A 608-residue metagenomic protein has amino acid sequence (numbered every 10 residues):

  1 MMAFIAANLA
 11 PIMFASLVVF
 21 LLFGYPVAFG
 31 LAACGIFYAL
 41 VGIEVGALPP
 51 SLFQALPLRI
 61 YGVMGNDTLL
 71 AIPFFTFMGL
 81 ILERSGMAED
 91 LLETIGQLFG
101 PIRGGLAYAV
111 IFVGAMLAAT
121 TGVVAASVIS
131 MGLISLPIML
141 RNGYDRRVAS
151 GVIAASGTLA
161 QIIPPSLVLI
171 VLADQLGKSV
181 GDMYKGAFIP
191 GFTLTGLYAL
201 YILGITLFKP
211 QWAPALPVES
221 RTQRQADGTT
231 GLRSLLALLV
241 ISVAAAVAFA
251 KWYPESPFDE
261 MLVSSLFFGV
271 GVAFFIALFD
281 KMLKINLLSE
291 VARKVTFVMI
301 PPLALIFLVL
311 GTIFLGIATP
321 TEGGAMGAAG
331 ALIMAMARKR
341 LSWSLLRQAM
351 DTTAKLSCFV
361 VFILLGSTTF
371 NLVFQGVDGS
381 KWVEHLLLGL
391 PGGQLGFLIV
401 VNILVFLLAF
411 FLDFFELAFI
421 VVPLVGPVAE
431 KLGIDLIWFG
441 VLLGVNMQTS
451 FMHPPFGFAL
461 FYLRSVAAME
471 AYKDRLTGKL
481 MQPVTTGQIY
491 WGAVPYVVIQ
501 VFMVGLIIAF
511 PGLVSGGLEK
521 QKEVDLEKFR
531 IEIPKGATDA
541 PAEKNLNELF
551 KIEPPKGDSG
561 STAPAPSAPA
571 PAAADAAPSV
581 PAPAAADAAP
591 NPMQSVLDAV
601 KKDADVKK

Functional and structural regions predicted by a protein language model:
M1-K608: Alpha-helical transmembrane segments of multi-pass membrane transport proteins
